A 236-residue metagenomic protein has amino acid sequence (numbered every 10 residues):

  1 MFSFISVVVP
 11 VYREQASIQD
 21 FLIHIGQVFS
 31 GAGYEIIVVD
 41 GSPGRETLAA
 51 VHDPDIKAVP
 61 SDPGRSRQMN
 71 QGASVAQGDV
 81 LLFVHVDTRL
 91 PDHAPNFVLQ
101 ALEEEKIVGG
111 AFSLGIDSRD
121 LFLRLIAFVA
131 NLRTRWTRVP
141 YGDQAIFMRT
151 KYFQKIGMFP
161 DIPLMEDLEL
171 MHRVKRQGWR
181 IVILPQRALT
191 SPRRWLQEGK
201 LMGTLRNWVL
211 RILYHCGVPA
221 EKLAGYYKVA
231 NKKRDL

Functional and structural regions predicted by a protein language model:
M1, H172-L236: Hydrophobic helical membrane-anchoring modules
R13-V28: Short, well-formed alpha-helical segments that are part of the catalytic scaffolds of diverse glycosyltransferases
A16-Q19, S42-H52, H93: Acidic helix N-cap motif at the loop->helix transition within catalytic regions of sugar-transfer enzymes
H24, D40-L48, T88: A conserved acidic beta->alpha catalytic loop
R45, V86-Q100, H172: Acidic donor-binding/catalytic loop of UDP-sugar-dependent glycosyltransferases, especially processive GT2
T47, P60-A76: Glycine-rich, basic loop-to-helix element that forms the pyrophosphate-binding segment of sugar-nucleotide handling
L81: Short aromatic/hydrophobic "clamp" motif used to bind/position activated sugar donors
D92-F122: Conserved donor NDP-sugar-binding/catalytic core segment of glycosyltransferases
